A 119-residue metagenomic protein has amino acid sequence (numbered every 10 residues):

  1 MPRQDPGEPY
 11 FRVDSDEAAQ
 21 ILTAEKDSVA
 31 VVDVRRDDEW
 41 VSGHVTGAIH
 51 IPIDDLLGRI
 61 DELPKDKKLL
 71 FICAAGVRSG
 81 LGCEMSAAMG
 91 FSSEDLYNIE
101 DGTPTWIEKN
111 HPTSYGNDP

Functional and structural regions predicted by a protein language model:
M1-A30, D37-K68, V77-P119: Rhodanese-like catalytic fold shared by cysteine-dependent sulfurtransferases and DSP/PTP-type phosphatases
I72: Short, surface-exposed ligand- or partner-binding patches at beta-edge/loop junctions that are enriched in aromatics
